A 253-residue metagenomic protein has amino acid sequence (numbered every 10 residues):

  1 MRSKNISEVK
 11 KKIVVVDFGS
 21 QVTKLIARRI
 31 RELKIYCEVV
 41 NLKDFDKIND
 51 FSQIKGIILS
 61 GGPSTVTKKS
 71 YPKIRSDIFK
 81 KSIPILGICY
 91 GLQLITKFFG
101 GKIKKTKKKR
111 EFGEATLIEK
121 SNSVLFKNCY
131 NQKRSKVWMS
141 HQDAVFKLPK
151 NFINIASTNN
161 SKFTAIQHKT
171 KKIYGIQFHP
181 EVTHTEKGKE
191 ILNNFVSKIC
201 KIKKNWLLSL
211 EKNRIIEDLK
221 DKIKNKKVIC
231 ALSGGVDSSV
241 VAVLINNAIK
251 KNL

Functional and structural regions predicted by a protein language model:
M1-L59, P63-K69, F79-K81, K97-L253: RNA-binding accessory domains that recognize and position tRNA/RNA substrates
D77-G91: Short alpha-beta junction capping motif
